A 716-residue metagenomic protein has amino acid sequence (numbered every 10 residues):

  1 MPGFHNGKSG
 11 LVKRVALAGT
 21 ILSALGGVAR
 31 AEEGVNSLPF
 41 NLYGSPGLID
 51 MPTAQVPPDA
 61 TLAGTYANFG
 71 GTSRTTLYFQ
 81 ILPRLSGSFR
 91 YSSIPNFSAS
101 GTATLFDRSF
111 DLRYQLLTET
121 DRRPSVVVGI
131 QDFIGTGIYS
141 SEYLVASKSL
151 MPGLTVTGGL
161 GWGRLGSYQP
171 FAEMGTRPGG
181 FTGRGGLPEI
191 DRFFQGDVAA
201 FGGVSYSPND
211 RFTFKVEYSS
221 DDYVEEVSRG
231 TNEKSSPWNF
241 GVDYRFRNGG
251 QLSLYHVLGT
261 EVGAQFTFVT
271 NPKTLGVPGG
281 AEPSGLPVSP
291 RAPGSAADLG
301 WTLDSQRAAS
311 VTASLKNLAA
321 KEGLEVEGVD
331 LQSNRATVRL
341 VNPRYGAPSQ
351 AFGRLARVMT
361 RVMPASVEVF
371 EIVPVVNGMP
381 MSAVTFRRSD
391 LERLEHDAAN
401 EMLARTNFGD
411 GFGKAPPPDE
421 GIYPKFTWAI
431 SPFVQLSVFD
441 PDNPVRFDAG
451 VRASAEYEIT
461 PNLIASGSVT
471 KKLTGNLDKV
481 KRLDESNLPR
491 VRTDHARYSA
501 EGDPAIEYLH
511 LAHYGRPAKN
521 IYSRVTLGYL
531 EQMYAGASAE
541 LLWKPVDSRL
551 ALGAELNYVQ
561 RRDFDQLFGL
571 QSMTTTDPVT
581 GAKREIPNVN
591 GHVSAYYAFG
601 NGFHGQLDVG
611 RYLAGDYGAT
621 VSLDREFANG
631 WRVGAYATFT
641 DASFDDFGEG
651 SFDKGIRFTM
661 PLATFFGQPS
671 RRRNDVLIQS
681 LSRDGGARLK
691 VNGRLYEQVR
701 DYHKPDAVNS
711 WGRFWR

Functional and structural regions predicted by a protein language model:
P2-R30, L623: Gram-negative bacterial Sec-dependent N-terminal signal peptides
A31-I138, L150-L154, W162-R164, R177-G180 (+13 more regions): Transmembrane beta-barrel domains of Gram-negative outer membranes and organellar outer membranes
E33, R184-P188, R192, G196 (+7 more regions): Flexible, glycine-rich linker and terminal segments associated with outer-membrane beta-barrel/transport systems
V35, S92-D111, Q115, G129-V145 (+12 more regions): Outer-membrane beta-barrel translocator/channel fold
D50, A63, R74, S109-D111 (+10 more regions): Membrane-embedded beta-strand positions in outer-membrane beta-barrel channels/transporters
G64, N334-N342: Short, aliphatic-rich beta-strand segments
I81-P83, R113-T120, S147-P152, P208-D210 (+9 more regions): Outer-membrane beta-barrel proteins
T274-P287, N334, F386-G409, G413 (+15 more regions): Gram-negative and organellar
